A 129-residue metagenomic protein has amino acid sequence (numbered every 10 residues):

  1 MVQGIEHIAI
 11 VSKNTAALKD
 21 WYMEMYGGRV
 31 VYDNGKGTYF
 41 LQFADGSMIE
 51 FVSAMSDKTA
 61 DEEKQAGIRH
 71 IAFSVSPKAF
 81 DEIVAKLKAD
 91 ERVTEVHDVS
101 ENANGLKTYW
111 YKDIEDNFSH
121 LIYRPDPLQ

Functional and structural regions predicted by a protein language model:
M1, A85-Q129: Vicinal oxygen chelate
M1-K19, I71, V75, P125-Q129: N-terminal beta-strand motif that seeds the catalytic metal site of vicinal oxygen chelate
V2-G4, K64-I68, A103: Short glycine-enriched loop/turn motifs at secondary-structure junctions
E24-V31, E91-T94: Conserved acetyl-CoA-binding loop of GNAT-fold acetyltransferases
R29-Q65, Y111, F118-P125: Conserved short beta-strand elements that form part of the metal-binding/catalytic scaffold of enzyme active sites
A72-V84, K88: Mid-chain, well-packed structural core segment of small domains
